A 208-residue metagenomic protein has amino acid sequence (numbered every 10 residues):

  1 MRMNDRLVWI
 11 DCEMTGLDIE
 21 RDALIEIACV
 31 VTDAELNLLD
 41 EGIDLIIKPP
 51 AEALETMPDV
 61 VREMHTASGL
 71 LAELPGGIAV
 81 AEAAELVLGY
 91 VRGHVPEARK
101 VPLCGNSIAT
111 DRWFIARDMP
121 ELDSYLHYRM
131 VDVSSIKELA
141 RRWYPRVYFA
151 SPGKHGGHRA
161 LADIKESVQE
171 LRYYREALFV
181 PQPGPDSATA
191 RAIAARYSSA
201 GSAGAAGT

Functional and structural regions predicted by a protein language model:
R2-I10, M14-L103, P152, S202-T208: Conserved non-catalytic scaffold segment of RNase H-like nuclease domains
L24, E138-W143, A190, A194: Catalytic phosphate/metal-binding cores of nucleic-acid and nucleotide-processing enzymes, i.e., regions that mediate
P49-E52, D59-V61, H65-T66, V133-Q169: Active-site-proximal helix-loop-helix substrate-binding element of RNase H-like nuclease domains
H94-V95, T110-Y128: Substrate-recognition/cap helix-loop segment adjacent to the acidic, metal-dependent catalytic center of Asp-based
C104-A109: Short, well-ordered beta-to-alpha junction loops that form the rim of enzyme active sites and present histidine/acidic
D123-H127, V147-S151, V180-D186: Short conserved catalytic/interaction loops centered on acidic-Pro-aromatic/His motifs
K154, H158-T208: Acidic two-metal-ion nuclease catalytic site recognized across multiple nuclease folds, prominently DnaQ/RNase D-T
